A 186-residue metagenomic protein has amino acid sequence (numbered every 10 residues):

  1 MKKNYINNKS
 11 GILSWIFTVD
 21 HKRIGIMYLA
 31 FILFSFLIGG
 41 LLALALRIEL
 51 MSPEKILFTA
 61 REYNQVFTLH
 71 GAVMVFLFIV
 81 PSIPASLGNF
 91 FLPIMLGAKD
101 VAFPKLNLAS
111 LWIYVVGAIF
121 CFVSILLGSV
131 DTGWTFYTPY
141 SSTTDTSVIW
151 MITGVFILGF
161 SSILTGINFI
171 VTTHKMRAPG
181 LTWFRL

Functional and structural regions predicted by a protein language model:
M1-L186: ...captures the hydrophobic TM-helix bundle architecture rather than a specific catalytic motif, and can also fire on
